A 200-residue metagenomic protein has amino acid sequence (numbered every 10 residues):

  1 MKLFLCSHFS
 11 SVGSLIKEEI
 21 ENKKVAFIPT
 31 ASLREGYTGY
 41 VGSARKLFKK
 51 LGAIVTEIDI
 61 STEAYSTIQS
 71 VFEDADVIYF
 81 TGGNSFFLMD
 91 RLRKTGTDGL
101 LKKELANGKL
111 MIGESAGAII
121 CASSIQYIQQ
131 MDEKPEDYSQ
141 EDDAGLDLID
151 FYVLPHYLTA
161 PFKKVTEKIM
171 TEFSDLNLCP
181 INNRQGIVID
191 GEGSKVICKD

Functional and structural regions predicted by a protein language model:
M1-V77, T81: N-terminal beta1-alpha1 cap of cysteine-dependent amidohydrolase-like domains
G42-S43, F72, L92-G99: Charged helix-capping and loop-helix junction motifs
V55-T56, M111, S194: Hydrophobic anchor at the start of a short beta-strand that flanks the dinucleotide cofactor-binding loop
T81-G82, H156: Glycine-rich, N-terminal phosphate-binding loop of Rossmann-like dinucleotide-binding domains
N84-S85, A122: Conserved PLP-enzyme active-site core in the AAT-like
D90, T97-T159: Class I SAM-dependent methyltransferase SAM-binding "motif I" and its flanking Rossmann-like core
A144-I149, V153-G191, I197: Conserved anion/nucleotide-ligand pocket segment
